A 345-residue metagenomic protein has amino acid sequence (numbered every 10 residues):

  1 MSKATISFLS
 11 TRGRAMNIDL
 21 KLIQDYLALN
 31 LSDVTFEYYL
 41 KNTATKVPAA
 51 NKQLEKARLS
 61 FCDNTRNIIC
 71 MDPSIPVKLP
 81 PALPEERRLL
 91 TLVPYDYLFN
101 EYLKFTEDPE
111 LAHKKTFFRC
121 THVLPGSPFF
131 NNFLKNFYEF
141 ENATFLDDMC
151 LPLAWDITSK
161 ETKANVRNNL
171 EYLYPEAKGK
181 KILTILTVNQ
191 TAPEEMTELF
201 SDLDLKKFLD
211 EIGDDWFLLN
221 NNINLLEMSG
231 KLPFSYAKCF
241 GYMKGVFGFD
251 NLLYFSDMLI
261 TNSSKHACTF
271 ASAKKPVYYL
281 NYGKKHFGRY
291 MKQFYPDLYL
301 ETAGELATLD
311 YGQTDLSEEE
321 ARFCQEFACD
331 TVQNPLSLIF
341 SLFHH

Functional and structural regions predicted by a protein language model:
M1-R66, A192: N-terminal pre-catalytic "stem/leader" segment of glycosyltransferase-like enzymes
A15-I23, A28-L29, C150-K231, L300 (+1 more regions): Conserved catalytic-core segment of nucleotide-activated headgroup transferases in glycan assembly
K21, K46-H113: Extended catalytic core of nucleotide-activated donor transferases of GT-like folds
N51-T65, N222-C268, A273: Donor nucleotide-activated moiety binding/catalytic core segment of transferases that use nucleotide-activated donors
I75, L79-P94, V246-Y290: A donor-sugar binding/catalytic signature common to diverse glycosyltransferases and related nucleotide-sugar
A82-A164: Active-site-proximal region of nucleotide-activated glycan assembly enzymes, centered on histidine/acidic-rich loops
P233-S235, K265-F327: Catalytic binding pocket for nucleotide-activated donors in carbohydrate/polymer assembly enzymes
C329-H345: C-terminal alpha-helical cap of glycosyltransferases
